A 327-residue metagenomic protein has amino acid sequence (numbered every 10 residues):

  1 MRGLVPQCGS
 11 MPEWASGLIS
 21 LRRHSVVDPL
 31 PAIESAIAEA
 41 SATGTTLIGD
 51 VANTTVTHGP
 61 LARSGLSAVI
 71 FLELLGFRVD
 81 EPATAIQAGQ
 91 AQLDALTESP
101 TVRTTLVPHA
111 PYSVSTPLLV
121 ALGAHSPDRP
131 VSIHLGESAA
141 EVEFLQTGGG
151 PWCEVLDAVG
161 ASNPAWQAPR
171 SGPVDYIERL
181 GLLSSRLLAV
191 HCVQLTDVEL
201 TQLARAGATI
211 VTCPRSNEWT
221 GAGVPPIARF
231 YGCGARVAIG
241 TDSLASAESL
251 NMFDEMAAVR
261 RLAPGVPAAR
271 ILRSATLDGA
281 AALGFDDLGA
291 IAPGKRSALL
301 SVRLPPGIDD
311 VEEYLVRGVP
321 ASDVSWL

Functional and structural regions predicted by a protein language model:
M1-P31, G65, V69-R78, S138-R186 (+2 more regions): Active-site gating loops and adjacent loop-to-helix segments of metal-dependent hydrolytic enzymes
R2-S64, A85-S99: Alpha-helical scaffold segments that flank or form the walls of functional sites
P31-A36, A268-A280, A290-I291, K295: Short, well-structured alpha-helical segments that form the helix of a local strand-helix-strand
G44, L106, H134, A189 (+7 more regions): Divalent metal-coordination and catalytic microenvironments
V56-R63, A85-T209, G221-V237: Histidine/acidic residue-rich metal-binding segments in metalloenzymes
R78-A85, V142, W219-V224, E248-L250 (+1 more regions): Short, charged, surface-exposed secondary-structure boundary motifs
T212-T220, G240-E248: Glycine-rich phosphate/pyrophosphate-binding beta-alpha loops
R296-L327: C-terminal cap of metal-dependent C-N hydrolases
